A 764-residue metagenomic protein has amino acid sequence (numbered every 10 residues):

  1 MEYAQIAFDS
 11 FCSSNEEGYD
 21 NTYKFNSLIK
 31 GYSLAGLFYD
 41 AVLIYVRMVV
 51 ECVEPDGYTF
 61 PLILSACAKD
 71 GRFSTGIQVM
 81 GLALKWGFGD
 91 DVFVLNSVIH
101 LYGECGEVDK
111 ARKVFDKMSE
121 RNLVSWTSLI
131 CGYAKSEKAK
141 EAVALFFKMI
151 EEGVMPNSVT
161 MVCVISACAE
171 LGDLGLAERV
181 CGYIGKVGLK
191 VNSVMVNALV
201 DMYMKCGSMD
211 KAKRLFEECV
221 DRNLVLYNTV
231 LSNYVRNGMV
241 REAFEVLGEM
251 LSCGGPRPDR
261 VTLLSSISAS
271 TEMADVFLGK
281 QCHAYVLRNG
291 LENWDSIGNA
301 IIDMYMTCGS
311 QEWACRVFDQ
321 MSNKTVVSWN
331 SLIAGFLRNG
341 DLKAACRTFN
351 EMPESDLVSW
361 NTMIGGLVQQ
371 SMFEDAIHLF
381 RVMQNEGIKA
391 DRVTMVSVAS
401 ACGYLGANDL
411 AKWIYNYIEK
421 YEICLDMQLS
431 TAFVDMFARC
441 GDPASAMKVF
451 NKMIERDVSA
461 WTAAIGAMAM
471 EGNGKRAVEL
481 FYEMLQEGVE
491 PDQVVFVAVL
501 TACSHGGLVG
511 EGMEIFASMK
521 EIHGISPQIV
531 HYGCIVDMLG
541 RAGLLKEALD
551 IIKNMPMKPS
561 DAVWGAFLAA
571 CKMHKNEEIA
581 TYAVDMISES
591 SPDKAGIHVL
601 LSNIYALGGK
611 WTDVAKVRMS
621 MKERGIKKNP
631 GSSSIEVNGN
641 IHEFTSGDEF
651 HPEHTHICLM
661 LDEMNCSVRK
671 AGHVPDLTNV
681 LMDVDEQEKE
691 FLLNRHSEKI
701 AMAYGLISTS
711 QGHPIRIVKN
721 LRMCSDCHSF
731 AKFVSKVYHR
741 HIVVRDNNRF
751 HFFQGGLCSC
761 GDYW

Functional and structural regions predicted by a protein language model:
M1-N122, C131-W764: Terminal (and in a subset, N-terminal) low-complexity or junction segments at the ends of helical repeat RNA-binding
S125: Rossmann-like NAD(P)(H) cofactor-binding subdomain of soluble oxidoreductases
